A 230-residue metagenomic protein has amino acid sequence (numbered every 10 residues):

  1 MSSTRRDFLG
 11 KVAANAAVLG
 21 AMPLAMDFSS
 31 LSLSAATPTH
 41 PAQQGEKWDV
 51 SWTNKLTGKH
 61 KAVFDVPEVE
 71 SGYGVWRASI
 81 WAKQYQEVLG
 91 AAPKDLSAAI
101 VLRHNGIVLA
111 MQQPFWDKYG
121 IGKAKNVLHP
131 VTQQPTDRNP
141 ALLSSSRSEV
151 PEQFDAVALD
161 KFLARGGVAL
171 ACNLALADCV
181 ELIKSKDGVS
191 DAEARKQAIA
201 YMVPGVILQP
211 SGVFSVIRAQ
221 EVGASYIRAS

Functional and structural regions predicted by a protein language model:
M1-L19: N-terminal secretory signal peptides and thylakoid transit peptides that target proteins across membranes
P23-K59: C-terminal segment of N-terminal export signals and the immediately downstream linker at the start of the mature
K59, K94-A98, A164-V168, V222-S225: Loop/turn elements at helix/coil->beta-strand transitions in domains of secreted/extracellular proteins
V69-S71, H104-L109, A169, L174-C179 (+1 more regions): Solvent-exposed loop/turn segments at secondary-structure junctions within structured extracellular/periplasmic domains
Y73-A91: Histidine-anchored nucleotide/phosphate-binding helix
A91-F115: Acidic helix-start/capping segments at beta-turn-to-alpha-helix junctions
Q113-P114, G122-A156, K161-F162, A175-K186: All-alpha RGS (Regulator of G-protein Signaling) helical domain and cognate RGS-like helical scaffolds
K184-S230: Glycine-rich, aromatic-bearing surface loops/beta-hairpins
